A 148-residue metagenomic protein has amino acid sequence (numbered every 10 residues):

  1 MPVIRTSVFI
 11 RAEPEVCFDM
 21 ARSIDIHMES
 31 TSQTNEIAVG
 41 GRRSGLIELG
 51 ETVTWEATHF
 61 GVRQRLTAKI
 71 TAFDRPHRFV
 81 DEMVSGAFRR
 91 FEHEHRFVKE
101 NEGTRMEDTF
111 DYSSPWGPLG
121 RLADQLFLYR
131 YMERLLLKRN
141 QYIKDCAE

Functional and structural regions predicted by a protein language model:
M1-S44, E48: Hydrophobic ligand-binding cavity/cleft-lining segments
M1-V3, R78, H93-H95, L136-N140: Secondary-structure boundary/capping motif
V3-R5, R63-T67, R90-H93: Short, surface-exposed coil-to-beta transition loops
S7-R11, A38, E56, K69 (+2 more regions): Generic structural detector for well-ordered beta-strands
E13, R75-P76, E100-G103: Short strand-connecting beta-turns/loops that link adjacent beta-strands
M28, A38-S85, R105, K138-C146: Glycine-rich portal/gate segments that line the openings of hydrophobic small-molecule binding cavities
V80-R134: Beta-strand/loop substructures that line and gate deep hydrophobic ligand-binding cavities in soluble
